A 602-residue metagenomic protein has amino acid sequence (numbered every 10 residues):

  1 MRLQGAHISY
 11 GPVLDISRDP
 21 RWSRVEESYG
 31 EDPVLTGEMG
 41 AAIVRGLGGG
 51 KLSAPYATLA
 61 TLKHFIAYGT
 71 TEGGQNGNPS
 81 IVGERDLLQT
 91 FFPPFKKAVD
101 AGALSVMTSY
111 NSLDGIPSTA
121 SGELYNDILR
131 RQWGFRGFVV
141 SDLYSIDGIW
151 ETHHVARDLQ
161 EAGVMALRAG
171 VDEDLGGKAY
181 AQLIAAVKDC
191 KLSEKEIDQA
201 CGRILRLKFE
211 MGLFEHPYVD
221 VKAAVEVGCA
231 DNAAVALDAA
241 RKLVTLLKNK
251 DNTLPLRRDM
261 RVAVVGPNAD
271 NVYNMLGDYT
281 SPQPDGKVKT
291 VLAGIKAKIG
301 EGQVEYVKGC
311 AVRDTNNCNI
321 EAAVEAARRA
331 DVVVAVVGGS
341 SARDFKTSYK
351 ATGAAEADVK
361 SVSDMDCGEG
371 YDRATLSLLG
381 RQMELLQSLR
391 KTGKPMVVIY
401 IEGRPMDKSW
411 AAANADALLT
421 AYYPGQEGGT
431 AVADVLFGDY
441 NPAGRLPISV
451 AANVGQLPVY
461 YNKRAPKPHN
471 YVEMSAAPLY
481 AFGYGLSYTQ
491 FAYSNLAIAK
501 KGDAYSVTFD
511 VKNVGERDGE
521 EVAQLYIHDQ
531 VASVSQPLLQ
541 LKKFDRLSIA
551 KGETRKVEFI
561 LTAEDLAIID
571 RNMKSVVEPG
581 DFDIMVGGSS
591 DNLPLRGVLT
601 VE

Functional and structural regions predicted by a protein language model:
M1-D570, V576-N592, T600-E602: Glycoside hydrolase catalytic-domain context in secreted enzymes
